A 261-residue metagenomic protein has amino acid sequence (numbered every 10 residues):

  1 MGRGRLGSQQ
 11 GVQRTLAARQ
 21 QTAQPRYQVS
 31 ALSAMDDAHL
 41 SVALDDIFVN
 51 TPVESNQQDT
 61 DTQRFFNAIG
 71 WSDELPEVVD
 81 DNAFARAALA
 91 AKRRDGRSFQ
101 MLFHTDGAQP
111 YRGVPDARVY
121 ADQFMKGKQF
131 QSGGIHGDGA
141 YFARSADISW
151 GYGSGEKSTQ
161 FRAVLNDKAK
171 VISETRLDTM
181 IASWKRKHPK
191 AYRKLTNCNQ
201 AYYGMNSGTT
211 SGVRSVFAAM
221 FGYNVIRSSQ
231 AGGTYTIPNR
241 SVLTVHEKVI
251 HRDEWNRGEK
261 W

Functional and structural regions predicted by a protein language model:
M1-Y27, L32-V42, I226, K260-W261: Non-Sec secretion/translocation targeting segments of pathogen effectors
D36-I135, G153-W261: Active-site and NAD+-binding cores of ADP-ribose-processing enzymes
G139-Y141: Active-site nucleophilic cysteine motif
